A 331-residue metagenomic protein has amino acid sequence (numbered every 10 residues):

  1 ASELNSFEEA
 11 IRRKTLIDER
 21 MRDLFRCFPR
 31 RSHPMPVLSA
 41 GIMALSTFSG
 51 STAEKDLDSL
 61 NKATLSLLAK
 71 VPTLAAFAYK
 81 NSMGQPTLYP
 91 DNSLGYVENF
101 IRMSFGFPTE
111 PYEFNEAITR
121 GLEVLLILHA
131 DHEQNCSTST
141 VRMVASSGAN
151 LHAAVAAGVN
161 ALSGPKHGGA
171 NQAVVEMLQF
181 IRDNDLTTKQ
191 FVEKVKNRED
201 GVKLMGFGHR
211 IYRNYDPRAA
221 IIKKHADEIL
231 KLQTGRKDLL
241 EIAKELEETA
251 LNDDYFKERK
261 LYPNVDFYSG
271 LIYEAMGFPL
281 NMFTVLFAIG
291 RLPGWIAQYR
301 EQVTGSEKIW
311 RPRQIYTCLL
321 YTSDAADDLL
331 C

Functional and structural regions predicted by a protein language model:
A1-S323: Non-transmembrane, aqueous-exposed alpha-helical and coiled segments at domain scale
Y321-C331: Single conserved hydrophobic/aromatic residue that forms the stacking wall/gate of nucleotide- or nucleobase-binding
